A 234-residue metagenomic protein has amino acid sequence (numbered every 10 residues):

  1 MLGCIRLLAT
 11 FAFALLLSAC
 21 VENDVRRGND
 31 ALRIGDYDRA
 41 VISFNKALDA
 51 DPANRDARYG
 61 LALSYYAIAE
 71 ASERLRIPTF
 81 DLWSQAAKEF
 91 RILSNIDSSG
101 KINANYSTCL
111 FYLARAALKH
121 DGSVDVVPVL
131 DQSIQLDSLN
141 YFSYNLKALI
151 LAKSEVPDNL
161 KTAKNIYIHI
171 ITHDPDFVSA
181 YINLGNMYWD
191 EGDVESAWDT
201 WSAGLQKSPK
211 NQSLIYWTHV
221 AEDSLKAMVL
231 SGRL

Functional and structural regions predicted by a protein language model:
L17-E73: N-terminal leader/linker segments that initiate helical-solenoid repeat arrays
V21-D24, R55-D56, G100-I102, S107 (+3 more regions): Helix-start (N-cap) detector for alpha-helical repeat units in TPR-like alpha-solenoids, especially tetratricopeptide
D36-I42, A71-R91, A117-Q132, S154-H169 (+2 more regions): Structural signature of tandem alpha-helical TPR/SEL1-like repeats, specifically the intra-repeat loop/turn
P52-A57, F90-N105, Q135: Flexible helix-coil transition and linker loops at the boundaries of alpha-helical arrays
G60, N105-Y106, Y112, L146 (+2 more regions): Canonical tetratricopeptide repeat
Y106-K119, L139-T172: Alpha-helical adaptor scaffolds
